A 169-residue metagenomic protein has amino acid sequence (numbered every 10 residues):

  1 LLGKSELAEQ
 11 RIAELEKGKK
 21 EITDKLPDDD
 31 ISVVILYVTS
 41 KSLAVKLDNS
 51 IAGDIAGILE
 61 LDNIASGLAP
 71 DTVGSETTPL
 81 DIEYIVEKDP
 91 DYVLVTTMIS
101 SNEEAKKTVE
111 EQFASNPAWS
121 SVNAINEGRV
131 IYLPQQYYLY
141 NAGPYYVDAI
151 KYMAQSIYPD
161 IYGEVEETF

Functional and structural regions predicted by a protein language model:
L1-A44, N126-F169: Extracytoplasmic substrate-binding proteins
V45-E76: Alpha-helical, coiled-coil/dimerization segments enriched in small aliphatic residues
S66, V95, Y132: Short beta-strand and adjacent tight-turn residues that come in two discontinuous sequence segments and form the edges
T78-P79, N116: Structural motif corresponding to alpha-helix initiation and N-cap regions
I82-V95: Proline-aspartate-enriched helix->loop->beta-strand connector
T96-S100: Short secondary-structure boundary segments
S101-P117: Short, surface-exposed loop/helix-turn segments at secondary-structure junctions that function as lids/hinges flanking
W119-I125: Short, conserved catalytic or adaptor-binding loops enriched in Gly and charged residues
